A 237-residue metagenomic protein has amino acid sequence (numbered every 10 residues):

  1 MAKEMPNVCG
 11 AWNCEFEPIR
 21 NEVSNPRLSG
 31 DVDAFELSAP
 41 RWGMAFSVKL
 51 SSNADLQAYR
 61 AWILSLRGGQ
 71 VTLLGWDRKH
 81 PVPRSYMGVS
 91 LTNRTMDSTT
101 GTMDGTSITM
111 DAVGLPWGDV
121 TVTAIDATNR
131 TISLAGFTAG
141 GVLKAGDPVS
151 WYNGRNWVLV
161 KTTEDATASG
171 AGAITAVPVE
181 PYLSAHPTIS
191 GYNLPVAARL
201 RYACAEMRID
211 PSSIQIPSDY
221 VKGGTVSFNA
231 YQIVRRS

Functional and structural regions predicted by a protein language model:
M1-S237: Extracellular/virion structural assembly segments
